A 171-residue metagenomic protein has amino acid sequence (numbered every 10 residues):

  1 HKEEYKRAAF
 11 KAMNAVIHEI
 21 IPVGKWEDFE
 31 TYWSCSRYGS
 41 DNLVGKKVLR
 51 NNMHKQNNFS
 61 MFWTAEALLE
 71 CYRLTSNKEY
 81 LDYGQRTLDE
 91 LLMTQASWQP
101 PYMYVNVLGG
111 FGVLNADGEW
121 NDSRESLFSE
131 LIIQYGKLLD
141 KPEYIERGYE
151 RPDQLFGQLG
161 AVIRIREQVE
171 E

Functional and structural regions predicted by a protein language model:
H1-E171: Glycan-recognition and catalytic cores of secretory/periplasmic carbohydrate-active enzymes
